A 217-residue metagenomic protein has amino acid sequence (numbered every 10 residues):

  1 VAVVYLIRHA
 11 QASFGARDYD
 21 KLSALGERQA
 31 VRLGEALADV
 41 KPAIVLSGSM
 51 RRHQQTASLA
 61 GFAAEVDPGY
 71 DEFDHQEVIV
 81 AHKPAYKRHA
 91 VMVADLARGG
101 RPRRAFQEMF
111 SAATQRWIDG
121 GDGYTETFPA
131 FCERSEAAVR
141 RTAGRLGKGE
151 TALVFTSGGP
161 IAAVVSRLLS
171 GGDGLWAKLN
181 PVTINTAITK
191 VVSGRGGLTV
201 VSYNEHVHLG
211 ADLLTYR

Functional and structural regions predicted by a protein language model:
A2-P68, T125-P129, R217: Active-site-proximal alpha-helix that buttresses catalytic centers in soluble enzyme cores
V4, E150-T156: Generic beta-sheet signal
A10, M50, G158-G159, N204-H206: Active-site metal-binding loops of divalent metal-dependent hydrolases
V31-A38, C132, E136-G144: Generic structural signal for well-ordered alpha-helical scaffold segments
G34-E108: Phosphate-coordination/substrate-recognition cap region in phosphate-metabolizing enzymes
S47-G48, E133, F155-T156: Short beta-strand scaffold positions
F73-G100, P129, G144, K148-T151 (+1 more regions): Acidic, low-complexity terminal tails and accessory targeting/binding regions of phosphate-metabolizing enzymes
A97-R141: Alpha-helix-centered segments that form part of catalytic cores
